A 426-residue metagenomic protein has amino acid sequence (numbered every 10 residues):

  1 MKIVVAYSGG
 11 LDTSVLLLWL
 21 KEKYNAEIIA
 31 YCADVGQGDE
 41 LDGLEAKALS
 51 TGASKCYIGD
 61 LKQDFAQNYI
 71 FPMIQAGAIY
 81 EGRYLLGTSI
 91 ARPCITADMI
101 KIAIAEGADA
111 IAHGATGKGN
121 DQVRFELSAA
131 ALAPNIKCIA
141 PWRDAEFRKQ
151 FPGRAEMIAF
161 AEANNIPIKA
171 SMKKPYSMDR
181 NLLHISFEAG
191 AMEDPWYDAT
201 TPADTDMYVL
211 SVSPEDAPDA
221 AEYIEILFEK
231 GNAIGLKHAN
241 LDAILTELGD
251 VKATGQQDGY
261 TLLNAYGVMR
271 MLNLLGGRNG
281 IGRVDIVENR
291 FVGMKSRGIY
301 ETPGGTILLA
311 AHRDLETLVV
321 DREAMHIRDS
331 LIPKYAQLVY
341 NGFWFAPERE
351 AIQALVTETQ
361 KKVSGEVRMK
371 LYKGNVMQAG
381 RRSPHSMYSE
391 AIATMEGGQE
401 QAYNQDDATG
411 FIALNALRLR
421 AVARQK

Functional and structural regions predicted by a protein language model:
M1-A6, L11-K426: Nucleotide-activated chemistry modules centered on ATP-dependent adenylation/adenylyltransferase
